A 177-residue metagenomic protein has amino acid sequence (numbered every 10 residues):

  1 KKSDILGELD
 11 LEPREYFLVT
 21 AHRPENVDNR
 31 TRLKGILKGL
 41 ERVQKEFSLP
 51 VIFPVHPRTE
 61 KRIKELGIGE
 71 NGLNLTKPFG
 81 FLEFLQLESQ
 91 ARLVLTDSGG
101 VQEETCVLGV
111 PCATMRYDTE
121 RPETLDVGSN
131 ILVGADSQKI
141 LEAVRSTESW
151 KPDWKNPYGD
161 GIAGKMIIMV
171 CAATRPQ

Functional and structural regions predicted by a protein language model:
K1-L49, F53-V55, T59-Q177: Nucleotide-activated sugar donor-binding and catalytic core shared by glycosyltransferases and related lipid-linked
